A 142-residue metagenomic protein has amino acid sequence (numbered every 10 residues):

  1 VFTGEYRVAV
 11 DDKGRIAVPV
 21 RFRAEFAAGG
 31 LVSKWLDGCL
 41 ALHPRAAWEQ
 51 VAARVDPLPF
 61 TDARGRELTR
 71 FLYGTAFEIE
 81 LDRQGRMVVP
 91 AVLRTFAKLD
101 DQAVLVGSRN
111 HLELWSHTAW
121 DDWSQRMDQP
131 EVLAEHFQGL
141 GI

Functional and structural regions predicted by a protein language model:
V1-V8, D12, F22-I79, R83-Q84 (+1 more regions): Flexible "stalk/tail and boundary" regions
